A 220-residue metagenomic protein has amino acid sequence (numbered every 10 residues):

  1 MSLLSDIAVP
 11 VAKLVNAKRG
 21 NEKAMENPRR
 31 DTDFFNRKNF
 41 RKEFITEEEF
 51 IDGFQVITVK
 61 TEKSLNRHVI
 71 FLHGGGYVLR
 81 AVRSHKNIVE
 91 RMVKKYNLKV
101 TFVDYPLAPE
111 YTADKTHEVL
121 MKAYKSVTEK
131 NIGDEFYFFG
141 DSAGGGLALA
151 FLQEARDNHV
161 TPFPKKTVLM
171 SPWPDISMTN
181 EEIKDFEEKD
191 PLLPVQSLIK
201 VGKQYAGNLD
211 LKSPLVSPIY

Functional and structural regions predicted by a protein language model:
M1-K63: A glycine/proline-hinged amphipathic helix-loop "lid/cap" segment that gates access to hydrophobic ligand pockets
E48-Y220: Alpha/beta-hydrolase superfamily serine-hydrolase fold, recognizing
